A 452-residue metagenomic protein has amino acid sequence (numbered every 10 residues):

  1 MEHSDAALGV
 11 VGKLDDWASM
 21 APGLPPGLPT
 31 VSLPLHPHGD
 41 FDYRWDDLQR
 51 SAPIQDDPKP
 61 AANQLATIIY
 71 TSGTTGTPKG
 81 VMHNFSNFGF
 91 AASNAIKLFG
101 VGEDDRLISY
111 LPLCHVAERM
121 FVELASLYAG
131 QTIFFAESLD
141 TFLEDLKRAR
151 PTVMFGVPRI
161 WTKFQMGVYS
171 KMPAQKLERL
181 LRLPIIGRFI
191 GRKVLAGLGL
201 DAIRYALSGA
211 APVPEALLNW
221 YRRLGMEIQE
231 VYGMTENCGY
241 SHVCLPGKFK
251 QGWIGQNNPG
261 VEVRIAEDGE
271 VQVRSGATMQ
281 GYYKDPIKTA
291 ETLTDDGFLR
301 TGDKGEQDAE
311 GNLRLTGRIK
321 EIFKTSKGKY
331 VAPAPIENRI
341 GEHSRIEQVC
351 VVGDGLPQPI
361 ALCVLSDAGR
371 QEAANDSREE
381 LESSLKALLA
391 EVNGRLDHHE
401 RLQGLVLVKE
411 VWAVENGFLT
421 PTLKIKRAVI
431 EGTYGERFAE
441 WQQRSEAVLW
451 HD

Functional and structural regions predicted by a protein language model:
D15-A62, V168-G197: ANL superfamily adenylate-forming
S51-Y70, T77, G100-R106: Conserved pre-ATP/AMP-binding loop-to-beta segment of ANL
A66-A92: Conserved AMP-binding A3 loop
G89-R106, L113-K193, A202, E227: Conserved AMP-binding/adenylation subdomain of ANL enzymes
T152-G156, F164-F249, E262, E347: Gly/Ser/Thr-rich phosphate-binding loop
N257, R264-T325, E342, W450: Conserved ATP-binding/catalytic segment of the ANL
T278, N312-G341, G369-E379, H398-L402 (+2 more regions): Adenylate-forming
Q348-V351, E391-D452: Conserved C-terminal "lid"/linker of ANL adenylate-forming enzymes
